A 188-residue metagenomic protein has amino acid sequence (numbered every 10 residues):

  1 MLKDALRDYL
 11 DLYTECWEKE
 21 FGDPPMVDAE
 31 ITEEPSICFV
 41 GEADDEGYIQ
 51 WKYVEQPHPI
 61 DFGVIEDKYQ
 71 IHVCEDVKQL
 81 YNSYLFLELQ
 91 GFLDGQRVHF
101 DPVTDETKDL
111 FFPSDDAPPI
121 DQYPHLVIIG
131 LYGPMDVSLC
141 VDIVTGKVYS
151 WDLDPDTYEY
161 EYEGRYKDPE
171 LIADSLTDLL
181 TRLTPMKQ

Functional and structural regions predicted by a protein language model:
M1-V137, K187: A surface-exposed partner-binding patch
L87-G91, G95, T145-K147, T157-E159 (+1 more regions): Generic alpha-helical propensity signal that fires on short helical segments and nearby coil/disordered stretches
Q122-P124, C140-V148: Short, solvent-exposed coil/turn segments at beta-strand boundaries
G130-M135, D142-T145, L153-D156: Short, flexible beta-strand-to-coil junctions
L139, S150-K187: A recognition module on extended beta-rich or small alphabeta surfaces enriched in W/G with H and D/E
